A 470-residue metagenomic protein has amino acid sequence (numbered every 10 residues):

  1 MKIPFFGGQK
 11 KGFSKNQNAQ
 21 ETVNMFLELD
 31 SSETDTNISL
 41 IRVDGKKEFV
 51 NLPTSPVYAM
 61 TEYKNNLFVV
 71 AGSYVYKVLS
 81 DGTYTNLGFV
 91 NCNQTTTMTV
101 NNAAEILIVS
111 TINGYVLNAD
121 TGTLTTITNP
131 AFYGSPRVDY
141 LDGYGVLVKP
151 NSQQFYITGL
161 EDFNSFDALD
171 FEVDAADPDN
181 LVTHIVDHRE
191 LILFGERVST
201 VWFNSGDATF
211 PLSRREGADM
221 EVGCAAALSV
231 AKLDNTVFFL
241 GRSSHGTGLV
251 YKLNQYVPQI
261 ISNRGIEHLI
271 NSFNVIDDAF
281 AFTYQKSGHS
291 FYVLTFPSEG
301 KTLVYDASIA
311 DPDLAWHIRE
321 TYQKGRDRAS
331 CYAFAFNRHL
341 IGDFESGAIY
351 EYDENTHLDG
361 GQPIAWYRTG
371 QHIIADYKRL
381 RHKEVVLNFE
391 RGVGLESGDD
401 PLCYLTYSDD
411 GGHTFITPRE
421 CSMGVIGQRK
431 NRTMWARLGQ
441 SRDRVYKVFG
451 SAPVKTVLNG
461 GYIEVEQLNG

Functional and structural regions predicted by a protein language model:
M1-A104, E221-V237, R242-G470: Beta-sheet repeat architectures centered on beta-propellers
P53, T126-G134, A175-D179, T183 (+1 more regions): Surface-exposed ligand/attachment interfaces on beta-rich extracellular proteins
V69, I108, G145-K149, L191-G195 (+2 more regions): Short beta-strand motif characteristic of blades in beta-propeller domains
S73, I112-N113, N151, R197 (+4 more regions): Residue-level signature of beta-propeller blades and closely related beta-rich strand-turn architectures in secreted
T97-T128: Hydrophobic or amphipathic alpha-helical targeting/insertion segments
A119-G143: Asp-box/WD-like beta-propeller blade repeats and closely related beta-sheet repeat scaffolds
Q154-P178, A208-R215: Short, flexible helix-coil linker/hinge segments at the edges of structured domains or between repeats
I192-G217: Surface-exposed extracellular loop regions of Gram-negative outer-membrane beta-barrel proteins
